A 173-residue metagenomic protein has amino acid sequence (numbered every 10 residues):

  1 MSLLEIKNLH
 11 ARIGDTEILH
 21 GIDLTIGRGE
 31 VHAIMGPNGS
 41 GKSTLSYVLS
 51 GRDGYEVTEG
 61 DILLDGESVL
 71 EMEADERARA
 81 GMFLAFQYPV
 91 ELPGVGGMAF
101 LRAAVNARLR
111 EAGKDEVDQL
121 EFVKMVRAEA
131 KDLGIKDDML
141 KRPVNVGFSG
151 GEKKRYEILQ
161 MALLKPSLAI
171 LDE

Functional and structural regions predicted by a protein language model:
L4-I6, L19: Conserved structural motif at the start of ABC-family nucleotide-binding domains
T16-E17, E76: Short coil-to-beta microelement around the adenine-binding A-loop and adjacent beta1/P-loop entry of ABC ATPase
M35-P37: The feature captures the beta-strand-to-loop junction immediately N-terminal to the Walker
S50: Helix-to-loop junction immediately C-terminal to a conserved catalytic motif
D61-R77, N145: ABC ATPase NBD Q-loop/coupling interface
V90-S167: ABC-family P-loop ATPase nucleotide-binding domains
A169-E173: Catalytic Walker B motif of ABC-type/P-loop ATPase nucleotide-binding domains
